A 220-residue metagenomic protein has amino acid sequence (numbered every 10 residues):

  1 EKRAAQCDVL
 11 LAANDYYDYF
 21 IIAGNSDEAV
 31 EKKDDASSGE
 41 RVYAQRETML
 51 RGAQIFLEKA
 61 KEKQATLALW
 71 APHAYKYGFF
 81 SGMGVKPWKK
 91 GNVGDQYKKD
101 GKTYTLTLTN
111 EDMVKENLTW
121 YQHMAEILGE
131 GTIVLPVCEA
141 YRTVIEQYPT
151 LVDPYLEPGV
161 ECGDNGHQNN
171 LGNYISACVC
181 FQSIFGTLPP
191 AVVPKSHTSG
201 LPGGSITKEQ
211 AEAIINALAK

Functional and structural regions predicted by a protein language model:
E1, P136, G186-P190: Short, solvent-exposed coil/turn linker segments
E1-K2, G24: Acidic/glycine-enriched edge-of-secondary-structure segments
K2-D8: N-terminal post-signal-peptidase region of extra-cytosolic proteins
D8-G166, N170, Q182: Alpha-helical cap/lid subdomain in secreted, periplasmic, or secretory-pathway luminal O-acyl-processing enzymes
D153-K220: Conserved catalytic region of serine esterases and O-acyltransferases that act on ester linkages in lipids
